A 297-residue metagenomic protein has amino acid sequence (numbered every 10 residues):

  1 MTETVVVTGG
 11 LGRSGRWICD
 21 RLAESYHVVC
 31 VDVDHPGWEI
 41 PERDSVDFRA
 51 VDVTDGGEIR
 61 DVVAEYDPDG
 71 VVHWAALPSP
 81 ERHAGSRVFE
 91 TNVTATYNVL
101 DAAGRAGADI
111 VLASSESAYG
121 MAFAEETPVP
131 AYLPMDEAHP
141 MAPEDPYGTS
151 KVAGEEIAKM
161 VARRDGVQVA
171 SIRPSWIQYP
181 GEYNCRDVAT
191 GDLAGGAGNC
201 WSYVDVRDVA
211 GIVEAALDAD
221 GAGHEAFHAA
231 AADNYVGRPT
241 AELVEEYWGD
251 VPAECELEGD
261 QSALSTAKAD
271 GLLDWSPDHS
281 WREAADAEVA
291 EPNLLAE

Functional and structural regions predicted by a protein language model:
E3-E24: N-terminal Rossmann NAD(P)H-binding glycine-rich loop of SDR-like oxidoreductase domains
V51-T91: NAD(P)H-binding glycine-rich loop region in Rossmannoid oxidoreductase-like domains and their noncatalytic homologs
N98-E144: Conserved Rossmann-fold NAD(P)-dependent oxidoreductase catalytic core, especially the SDR/UDP-sugar
S114, E155-P180: Conserved beta-loop-beta element that borders a ligand/cofactor-binding pocket
E137-A142, S171-R207: A conserved pocket-lining segment of Rossmann-fold NAD(P)-dependent short-chain dehydrogenase/reductase
P146, S150: Active-site helix of classical SDR
R164-Q168, Y179-A189, A215-F227: Glycine/proline-rich active-site loop of Rossmann-fold NAD(P)-dependent oxidoreductases
A210-T266, G271-L272, L294-A296: Mid/C-terminal beta-alpha module of Rossmann-like enzyme folds, strongest in SDR-family dehydrogenases/epimerases
